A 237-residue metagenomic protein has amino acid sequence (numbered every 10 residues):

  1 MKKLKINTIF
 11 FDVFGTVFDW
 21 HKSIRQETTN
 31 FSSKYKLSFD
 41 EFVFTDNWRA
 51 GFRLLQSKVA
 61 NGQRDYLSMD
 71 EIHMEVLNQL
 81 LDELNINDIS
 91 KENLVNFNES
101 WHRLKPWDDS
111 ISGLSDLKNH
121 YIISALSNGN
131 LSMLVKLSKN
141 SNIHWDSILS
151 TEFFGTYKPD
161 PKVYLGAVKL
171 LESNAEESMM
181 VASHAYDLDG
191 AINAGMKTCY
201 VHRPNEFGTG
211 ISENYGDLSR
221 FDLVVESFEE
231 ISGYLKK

Functional and structural regions predicted by a protein language model:
M1-I9, S115, G129-K237: Asp-based, Mg2+/Mn2+-dependent phosphohydrolase catalytic module
K3-D108: N-terminal helical cap/lid subdomain that shapes the substrate entry/recognition surface in HAD-like hydrolases
F14, N61-Q63, F97-E99, N119 (+3 more regions): A short, structure-level motif marking secondary-structure boundaries and short turns
Q26, N30, E75, Q79 (+6 more regions): Residue-level signal for well-ordered alpha-helical scaffold segments within enzymatic catalytic domains
K36, N85, H120-Y121, N142 (+2 more regions): Glycine-centered loop/turn motif at secondary-structure junctions
E71-V76, S112, K162, E226: Generic recognition of short, well-ordered alpha-helical interface segments
K91-N140, I148-T151: Substrate-recognition element of Asp-dependent hydrolases with the DxDx(T/V) motif
